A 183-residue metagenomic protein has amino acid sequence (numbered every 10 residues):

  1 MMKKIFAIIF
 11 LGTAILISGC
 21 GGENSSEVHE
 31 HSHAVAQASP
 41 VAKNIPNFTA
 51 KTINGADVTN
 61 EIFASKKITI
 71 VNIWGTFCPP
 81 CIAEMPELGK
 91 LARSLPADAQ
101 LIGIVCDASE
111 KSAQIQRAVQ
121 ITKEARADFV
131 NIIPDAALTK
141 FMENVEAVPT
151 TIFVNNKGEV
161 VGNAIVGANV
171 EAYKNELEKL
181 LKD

Functional and structural regions predicted by a protein language model:
I15-G19: C-terminal motif of bacterial Sec signal peptides marking the signal peptidase cleavage site
C20-N47, S65, Q116-Q120: N-proximal helix/coil linker or "cap" segments that precede and/or mark the start of modular domains
N47-T69, R93: A short beta-strand-turn-helix
K67-T69, W74-F77, A147: Short pre-active-site segment immediately N-terminal to redox-active cysteine/selenocysteine motifs in thiol-based
I73-K90: Conserved redox-active cysteine motifs that mediate thiol-disulfide chemistry, especially di-cysteine Cys-X(1-2)-Cys
A97-Q114, A127-A136: Thiol-based oxidoreductase modules, predominantly thioredoxin-like and allied folds used for disulfide exchange
V119-V154: Short, internal strand/loop/helix patches that form the active-site neighborhood or redox-interaction surface
F153-D183: Thiol-/selenol-based redox modules, centered on thioredoxin-like and closely related oxidoreductase domains
